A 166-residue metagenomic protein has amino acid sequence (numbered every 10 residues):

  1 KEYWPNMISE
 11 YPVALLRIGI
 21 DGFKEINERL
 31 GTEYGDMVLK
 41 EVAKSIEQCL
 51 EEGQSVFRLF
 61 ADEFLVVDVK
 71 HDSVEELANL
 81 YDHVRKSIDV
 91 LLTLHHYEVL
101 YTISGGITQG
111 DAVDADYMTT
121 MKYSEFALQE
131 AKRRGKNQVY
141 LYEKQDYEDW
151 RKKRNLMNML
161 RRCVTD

Functional and structural regions predicted by a protein language model:
K1-A14, D21-E51, F57-A61, L65-V66 (+3 more regions): Conserved long alpha-helical elements within nucleotide-processing catalytic cores of c-di-GMP signaling and class III
I8, G19-D21, D111, T165-D166: Short acidic/glycine-rich beta-turn/loop cap or linker motifs at sensory/regulatory domain boundaries that couple input
L15, F64, I103-I107: A structural signal for short, well-ordered beta-strand segments
L15-R17, L141: Core hydrophobic beta-sheet residues of small sensory/regulatory alpha/beta domains, primarily PAS-family
I20-D21, H71, Q145: PAS/PAC or PAS-like capping segment
V56, H83-T93, Y97, S104-V113 (+3 more regions): Cyclic nucleotide signaling catalytic output domains
V66-K70, T108-G110: Short hydrophobic/aromatic beta-strand micro-patches that form the beta-sheet surface supporting nucleotide- or nucleic
